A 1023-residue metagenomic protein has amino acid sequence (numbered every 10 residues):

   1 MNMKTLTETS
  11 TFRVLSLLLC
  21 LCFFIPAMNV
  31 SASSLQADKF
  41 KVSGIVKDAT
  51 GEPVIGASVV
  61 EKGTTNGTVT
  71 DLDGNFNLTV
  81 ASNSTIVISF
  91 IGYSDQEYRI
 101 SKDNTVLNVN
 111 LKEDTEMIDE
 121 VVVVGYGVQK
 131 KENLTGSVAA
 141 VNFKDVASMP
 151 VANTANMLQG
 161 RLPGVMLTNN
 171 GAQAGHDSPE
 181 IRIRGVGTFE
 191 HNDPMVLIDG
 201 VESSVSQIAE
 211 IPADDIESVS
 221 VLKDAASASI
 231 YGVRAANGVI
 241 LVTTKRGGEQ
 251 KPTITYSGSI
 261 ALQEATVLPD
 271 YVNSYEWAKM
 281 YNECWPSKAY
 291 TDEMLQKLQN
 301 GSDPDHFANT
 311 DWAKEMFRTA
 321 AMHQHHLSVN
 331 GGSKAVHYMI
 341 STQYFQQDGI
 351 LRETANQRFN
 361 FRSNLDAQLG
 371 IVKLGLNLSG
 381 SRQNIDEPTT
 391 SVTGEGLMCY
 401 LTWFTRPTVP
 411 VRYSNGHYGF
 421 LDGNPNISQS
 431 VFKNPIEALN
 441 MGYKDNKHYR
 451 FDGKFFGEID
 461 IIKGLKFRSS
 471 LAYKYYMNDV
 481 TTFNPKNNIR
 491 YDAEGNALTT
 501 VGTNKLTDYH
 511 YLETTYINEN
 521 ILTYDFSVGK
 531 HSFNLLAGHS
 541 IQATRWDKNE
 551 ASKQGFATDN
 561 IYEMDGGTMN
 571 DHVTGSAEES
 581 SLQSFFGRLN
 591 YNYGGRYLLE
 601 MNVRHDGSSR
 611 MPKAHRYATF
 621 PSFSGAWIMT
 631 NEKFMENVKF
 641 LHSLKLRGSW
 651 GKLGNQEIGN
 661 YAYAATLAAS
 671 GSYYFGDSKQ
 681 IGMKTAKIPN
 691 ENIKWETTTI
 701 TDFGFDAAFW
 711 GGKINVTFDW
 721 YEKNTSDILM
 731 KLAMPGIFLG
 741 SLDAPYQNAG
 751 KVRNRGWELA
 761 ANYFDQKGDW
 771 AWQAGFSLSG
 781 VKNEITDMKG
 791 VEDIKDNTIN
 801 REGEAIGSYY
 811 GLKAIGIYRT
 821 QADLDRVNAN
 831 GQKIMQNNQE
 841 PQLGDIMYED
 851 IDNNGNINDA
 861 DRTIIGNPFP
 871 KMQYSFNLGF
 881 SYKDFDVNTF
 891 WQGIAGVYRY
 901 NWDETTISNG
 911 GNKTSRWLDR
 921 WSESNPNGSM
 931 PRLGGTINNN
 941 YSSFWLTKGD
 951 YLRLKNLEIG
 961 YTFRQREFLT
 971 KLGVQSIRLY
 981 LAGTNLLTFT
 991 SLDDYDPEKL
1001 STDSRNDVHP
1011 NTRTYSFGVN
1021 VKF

Functional and structural regions predicted by a protein language model:
M1-R362, D366-Q368, V372-S381, V392-T393 (+6 more regions): Short, small/polar-rich motifs associated with maturation and membrane association, primarily at protein termini
V46, E61, V69, M195 (+5 more regions): Hydrophobic beta-strand positions
V59, I88, V196, R412 (+4 more regions): Short aromatic-centered micro-motifs
V146, V186, D193, A320-H323 (+4 more regions): Extracellular/periplasmic, surface-exposed regions of secreted and cell-surface proteins
E264, L268-M294, S381-N426, T482-N484 (+5 more regions): A surface-exposed, glycine/aromatic-enriched loop/edge motif typical of exported proteins
P286, L298, D303, N484-D492 (+7 more regions): Surface-exposed, extracytoplasmic segments of Gram-negative outer-membrane nutrient-acquisition systems
